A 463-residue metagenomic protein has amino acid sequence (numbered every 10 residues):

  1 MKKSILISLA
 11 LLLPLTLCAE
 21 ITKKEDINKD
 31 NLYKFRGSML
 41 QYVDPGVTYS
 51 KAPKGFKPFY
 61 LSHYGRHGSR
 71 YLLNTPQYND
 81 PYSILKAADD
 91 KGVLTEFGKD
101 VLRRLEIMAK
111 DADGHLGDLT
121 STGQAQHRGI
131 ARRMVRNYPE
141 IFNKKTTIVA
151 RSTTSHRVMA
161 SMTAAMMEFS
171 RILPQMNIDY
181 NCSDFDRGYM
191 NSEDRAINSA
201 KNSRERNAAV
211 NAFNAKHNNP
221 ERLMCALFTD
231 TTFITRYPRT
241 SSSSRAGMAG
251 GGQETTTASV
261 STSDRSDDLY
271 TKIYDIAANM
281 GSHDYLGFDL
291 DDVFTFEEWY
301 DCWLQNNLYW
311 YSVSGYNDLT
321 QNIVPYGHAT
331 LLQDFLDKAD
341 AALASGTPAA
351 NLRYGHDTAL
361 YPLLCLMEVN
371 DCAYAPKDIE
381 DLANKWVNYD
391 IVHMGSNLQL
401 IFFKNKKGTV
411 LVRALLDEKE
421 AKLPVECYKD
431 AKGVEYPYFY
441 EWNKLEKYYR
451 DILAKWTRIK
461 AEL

Functional and structural regions predicted by a protein language model:
M1-T22: Bacterial Sec-dependent N-terminal signal peptides
E20-T147, S155-N351, G355-L463: Signature for phosphate-centric chemistry
